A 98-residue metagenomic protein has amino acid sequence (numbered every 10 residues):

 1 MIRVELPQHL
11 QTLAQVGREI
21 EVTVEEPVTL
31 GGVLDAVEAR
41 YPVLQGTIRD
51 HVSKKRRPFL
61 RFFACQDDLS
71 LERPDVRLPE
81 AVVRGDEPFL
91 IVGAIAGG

Functional and structural regions predicted by a protein language model:
M1-G97: Ubiquitin-like/PB1-type beta-grasp interaction modules and other compact soluble beta-rich domains
